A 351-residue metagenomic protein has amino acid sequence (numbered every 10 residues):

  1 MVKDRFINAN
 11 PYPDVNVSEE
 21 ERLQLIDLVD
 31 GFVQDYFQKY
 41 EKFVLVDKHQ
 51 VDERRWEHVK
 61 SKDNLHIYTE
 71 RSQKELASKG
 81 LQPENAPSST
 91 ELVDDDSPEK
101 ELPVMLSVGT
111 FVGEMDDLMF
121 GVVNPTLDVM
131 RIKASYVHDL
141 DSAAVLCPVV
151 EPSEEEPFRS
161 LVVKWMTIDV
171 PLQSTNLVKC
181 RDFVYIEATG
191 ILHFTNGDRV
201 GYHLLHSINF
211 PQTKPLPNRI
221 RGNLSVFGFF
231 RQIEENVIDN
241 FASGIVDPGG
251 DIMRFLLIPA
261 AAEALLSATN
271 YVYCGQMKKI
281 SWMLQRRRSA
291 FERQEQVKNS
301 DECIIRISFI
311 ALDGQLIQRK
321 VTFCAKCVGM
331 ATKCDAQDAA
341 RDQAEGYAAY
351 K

Functional and structural regions predicted by a protein language model:
M1-K351: Eukaryotic helix-grip
